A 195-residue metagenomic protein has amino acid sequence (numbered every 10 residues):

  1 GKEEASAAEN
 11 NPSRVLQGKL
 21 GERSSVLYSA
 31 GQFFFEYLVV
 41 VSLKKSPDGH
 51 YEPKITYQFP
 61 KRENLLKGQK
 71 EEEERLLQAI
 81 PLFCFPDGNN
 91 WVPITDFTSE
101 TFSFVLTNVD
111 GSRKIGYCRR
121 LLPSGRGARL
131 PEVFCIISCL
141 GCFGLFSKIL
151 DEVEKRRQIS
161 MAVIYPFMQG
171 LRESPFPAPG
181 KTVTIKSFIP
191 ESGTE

Functional and structural regions predicted by a protein language model:
G1-E195: UDENN/dDENN subdomains and adjacent acidic, S/T/P-rich linkers in DENN-containing trafficking regulators
